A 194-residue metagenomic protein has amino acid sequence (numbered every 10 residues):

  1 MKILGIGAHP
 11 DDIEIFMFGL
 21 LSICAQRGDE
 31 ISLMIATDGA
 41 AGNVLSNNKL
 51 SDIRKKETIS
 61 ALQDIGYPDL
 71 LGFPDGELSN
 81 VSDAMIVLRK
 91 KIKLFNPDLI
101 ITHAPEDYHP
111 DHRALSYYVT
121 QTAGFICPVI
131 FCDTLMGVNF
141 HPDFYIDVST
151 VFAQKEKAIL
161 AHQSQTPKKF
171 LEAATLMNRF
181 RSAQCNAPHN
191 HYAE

Functional and structural regions predicted by a protein language model:
M1, Q63, L99, I126 (+1 more regions): The feature marks non-catalytic terminal segments
M1-F95, G124-F125: Active-site rim/loop-helix segments in enzyme catalytic domains that contact anionic ligands
D11-E14, Y108-H112: Active-site glycine- and acidic-residue-rich loops that bind and position anionic ligands or nucleotide-like cofactors
G19-L20, E57, D83, V87 (+5 more regions): Alpha-helical elements of Rossmann-like donor-binding domains used by nucleotide-donor carbohydrate transfer enzymes
L88-E106, H112, S116: Proline-aspartate-enriched helix->loop->beta-strand connector
R113-P128: A mobile, often basic/glycine-rich helix-loop segment that functions as the active-site lid/recognition loop
